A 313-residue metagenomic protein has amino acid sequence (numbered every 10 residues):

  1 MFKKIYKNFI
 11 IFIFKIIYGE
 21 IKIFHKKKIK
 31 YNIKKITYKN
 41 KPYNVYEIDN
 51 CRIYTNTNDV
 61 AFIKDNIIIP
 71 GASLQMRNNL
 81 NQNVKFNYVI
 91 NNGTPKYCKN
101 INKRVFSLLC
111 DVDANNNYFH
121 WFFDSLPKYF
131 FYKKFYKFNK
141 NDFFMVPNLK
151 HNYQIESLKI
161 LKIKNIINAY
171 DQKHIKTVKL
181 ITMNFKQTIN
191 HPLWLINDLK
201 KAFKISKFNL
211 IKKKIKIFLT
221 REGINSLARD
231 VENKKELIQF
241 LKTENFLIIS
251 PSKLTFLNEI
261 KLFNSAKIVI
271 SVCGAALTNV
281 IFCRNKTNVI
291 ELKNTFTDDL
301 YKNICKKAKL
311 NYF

Functional and structural regions predicted by a protein language model:
M1-F313: The feature primarily captures lumenal catalytic ectodomains of type II secretory-pathway glycosyltransferases
